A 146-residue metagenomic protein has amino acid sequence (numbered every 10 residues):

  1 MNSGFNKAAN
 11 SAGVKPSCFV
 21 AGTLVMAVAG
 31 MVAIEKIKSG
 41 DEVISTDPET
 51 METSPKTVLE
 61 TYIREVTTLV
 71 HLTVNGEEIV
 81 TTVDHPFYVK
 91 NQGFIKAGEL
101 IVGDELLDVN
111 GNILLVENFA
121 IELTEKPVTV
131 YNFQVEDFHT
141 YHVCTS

Functional and structural regions predicted by a protein language model:
G4-S146: HINT superfamily self-processing domains
